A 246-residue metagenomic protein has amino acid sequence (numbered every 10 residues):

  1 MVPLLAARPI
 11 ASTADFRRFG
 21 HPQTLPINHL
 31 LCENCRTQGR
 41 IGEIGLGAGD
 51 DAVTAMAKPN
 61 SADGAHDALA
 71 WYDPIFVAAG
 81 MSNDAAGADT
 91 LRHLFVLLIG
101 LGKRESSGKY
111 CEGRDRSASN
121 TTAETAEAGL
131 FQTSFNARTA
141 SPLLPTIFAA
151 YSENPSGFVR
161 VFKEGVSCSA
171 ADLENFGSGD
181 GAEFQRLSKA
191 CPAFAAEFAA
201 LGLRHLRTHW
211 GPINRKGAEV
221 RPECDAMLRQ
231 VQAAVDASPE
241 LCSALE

Functional and structural regions predicted by a protein language model:
V2-G202: Peptidoglycan-targeting cell-wall enzymes and recognition modules
A182-E246: Active-site or metal-binding loop neighborhoods of secreted/extracellular toxin and effector enzymes
